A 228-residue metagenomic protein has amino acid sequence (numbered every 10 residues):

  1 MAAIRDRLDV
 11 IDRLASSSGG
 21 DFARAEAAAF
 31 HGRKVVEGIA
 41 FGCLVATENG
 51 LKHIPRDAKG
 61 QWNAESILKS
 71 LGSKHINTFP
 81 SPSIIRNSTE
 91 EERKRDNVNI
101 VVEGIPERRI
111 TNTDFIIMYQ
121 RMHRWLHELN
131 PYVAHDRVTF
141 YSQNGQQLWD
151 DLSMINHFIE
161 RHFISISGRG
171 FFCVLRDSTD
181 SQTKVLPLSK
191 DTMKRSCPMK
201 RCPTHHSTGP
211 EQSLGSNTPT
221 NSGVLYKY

Functional and structural regions predicted by a protein language model:
M1, S18-F30, K34, I105-N112 (+1 more regions): Short, charged/polar micro-motifs that form catalytic or ligand-binding hotspots
A3-L14, H31, G38-F41, M118-R121 (+1 more regions): Amphipathic, well-ordered alpha-helical segments in soluble domains
R13-L68: N-terminal interaction modules that seed assembly of large macromolecular complexes
R56-E211: Long, charged low-complexity segments
